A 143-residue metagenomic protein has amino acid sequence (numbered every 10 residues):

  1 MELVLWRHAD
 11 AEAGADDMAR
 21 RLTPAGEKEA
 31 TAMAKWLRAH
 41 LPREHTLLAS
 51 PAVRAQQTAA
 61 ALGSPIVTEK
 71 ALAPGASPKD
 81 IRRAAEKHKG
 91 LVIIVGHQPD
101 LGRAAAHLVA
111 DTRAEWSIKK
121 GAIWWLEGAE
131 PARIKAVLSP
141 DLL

Functional and structural regions predicted by a protein language model:
E2-K79, R83, L101-G102, D111-A122: Active-site-proximal alpha-helix that buttresses catalytic centers in soluble enzyme cores
L3, H45, H88-G96: Generic beta-sheet signal
L62, H88, L108-D111, D141: Alpha-helix boundary/capping residues
I66-E69, V92, G96, V137-D141: Short, Lys/Arg-enriched charge-dense amphipathic segments
G90-D111: A glycine-rich beta-strand to alpha-helix segment that forms a phosphate/ribose-binding loop at ligand/cofactor sites
T112-K135, P140-L143: Domain-level recognition of soluble alpha/beta enzyme cores, biased toward histidine phosphatases/phosphomutases
